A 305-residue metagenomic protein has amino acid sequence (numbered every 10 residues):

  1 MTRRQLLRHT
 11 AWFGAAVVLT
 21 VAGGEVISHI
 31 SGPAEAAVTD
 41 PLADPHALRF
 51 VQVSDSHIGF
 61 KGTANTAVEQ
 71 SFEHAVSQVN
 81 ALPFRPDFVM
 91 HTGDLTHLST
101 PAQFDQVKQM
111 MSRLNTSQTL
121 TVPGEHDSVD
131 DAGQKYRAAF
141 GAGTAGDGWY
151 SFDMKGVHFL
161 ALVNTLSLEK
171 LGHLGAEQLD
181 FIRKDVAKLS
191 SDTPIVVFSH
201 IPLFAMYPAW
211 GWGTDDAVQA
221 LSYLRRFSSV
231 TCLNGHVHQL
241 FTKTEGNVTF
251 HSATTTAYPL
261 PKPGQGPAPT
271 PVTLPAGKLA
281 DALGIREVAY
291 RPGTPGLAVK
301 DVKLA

Functional and structural regions predicted by a protein language model:
Q5-G32: N-terminal export signals
W12, H57, L95-T96, H126-D127 (+3 more regions): Catalytic metal-binding/acid-base residues of hydrolase active sites
H29-D105, K184: N-terminal active-site segment of His-dependent metallophosphoesterases
A37-V38, L42, T100-P194, D216-T231 (+2 more regions): Extended active-site neighborhood of metal-dependent phosphoesterases/phosphodiesterases
V53-S54, V89-G93, L120-E125, F198-S199 (+2 more regions): Active-site neighborhood of phospho(di)ester-bond hydrolases with catalytic His/Asp-centered motifs
F60-G62, L95-T96, T165-L174, F204-A209: Surface-exposed cleft-lining segments at the edges of enzyme active sites
S190-A205: Short acidic, glycine-rich surface-loop motifs adjacent to enzyme active sites
